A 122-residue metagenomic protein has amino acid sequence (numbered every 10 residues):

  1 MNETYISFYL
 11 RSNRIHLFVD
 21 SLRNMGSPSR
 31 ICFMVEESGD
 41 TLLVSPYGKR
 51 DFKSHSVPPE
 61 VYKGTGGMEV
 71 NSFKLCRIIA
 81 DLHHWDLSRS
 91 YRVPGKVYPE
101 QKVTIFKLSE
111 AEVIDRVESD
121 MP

Functional and structural regions predicted by a protein language model:
M1-S12: Glycine-rich loop/turn
N2, E37-P122: Mature exported/compartmentalized surface modules and terminal targeting/interaction regions
Y5-S7, R30-M34, P94: Short, surface-exposed charged micro-motifs
Y9-R11, M25-S27, Y98-E100: Solvent-exposed loop and beta-edge segments used for protein-protein assembly and interaction
N13-G26, V70-I79: Short beta-strand-centered segments at strand-helix junctions
R14-D20, S27, I31-V35, D40-P46: Long compositionally biased, domain-poor regions of proteins
